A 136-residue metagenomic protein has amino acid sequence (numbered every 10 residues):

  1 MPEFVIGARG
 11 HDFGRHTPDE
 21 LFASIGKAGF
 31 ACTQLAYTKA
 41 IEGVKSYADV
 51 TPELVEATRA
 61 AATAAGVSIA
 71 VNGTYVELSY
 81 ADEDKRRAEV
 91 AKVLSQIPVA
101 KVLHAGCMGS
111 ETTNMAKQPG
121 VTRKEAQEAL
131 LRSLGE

Functional and structural regions predicted by a protein language model:
F4, E42-S68: Short acidic, glycine/proline-enriched helix-loop-strand junctions
F4-H11, A31-L35, I69-T74, M108-S110: Hydrophobic faces of well-ordered beta-strands that scaffold small-molecule active sites in alpha/beta enzyme cores
F4-V5, T38-E42, I69, Y80 (+1 more regions): General secondary-structure edge motif
G10-E20, T38-E53, E77-A81, A116-G120: Acidic-and-aromatic substrate-binding clefts and catalytic sites of carbohydrate-active enzymes
D19-E20, S24, E56, A61-A65 (+1 more regions): Active-site acidic/histidine proton-transfer and metal-coordination neighborhood in alpha/beta enzyme cores
